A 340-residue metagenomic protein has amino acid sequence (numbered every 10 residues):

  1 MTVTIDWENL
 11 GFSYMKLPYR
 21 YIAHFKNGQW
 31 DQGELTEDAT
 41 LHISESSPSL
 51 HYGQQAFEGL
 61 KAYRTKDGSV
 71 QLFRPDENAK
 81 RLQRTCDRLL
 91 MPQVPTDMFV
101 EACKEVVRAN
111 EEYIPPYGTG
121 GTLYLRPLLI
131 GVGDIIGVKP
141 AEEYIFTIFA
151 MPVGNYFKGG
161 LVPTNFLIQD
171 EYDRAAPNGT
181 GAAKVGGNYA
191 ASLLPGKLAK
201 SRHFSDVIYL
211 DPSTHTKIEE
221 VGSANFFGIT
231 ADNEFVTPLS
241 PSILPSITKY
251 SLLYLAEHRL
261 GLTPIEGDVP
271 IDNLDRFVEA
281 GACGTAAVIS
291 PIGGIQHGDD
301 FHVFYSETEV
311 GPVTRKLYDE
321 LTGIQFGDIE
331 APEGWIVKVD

Functional and structural regions predicted by a protein language model:
M1-A102, V106, L128, I135-D340: Helix-start/capping segments and mature chain N-termini
T96-D97, V106-G118: Charged, gly/pro-rich active-site loop segments
Y113-G120, I329-G334: Short glycine-rich, low-complexity/disordered patches
P116-I130: Extended, Lys/Arg-enriched charged tracts that mediate electrostatic binding to polyanionic substrates
